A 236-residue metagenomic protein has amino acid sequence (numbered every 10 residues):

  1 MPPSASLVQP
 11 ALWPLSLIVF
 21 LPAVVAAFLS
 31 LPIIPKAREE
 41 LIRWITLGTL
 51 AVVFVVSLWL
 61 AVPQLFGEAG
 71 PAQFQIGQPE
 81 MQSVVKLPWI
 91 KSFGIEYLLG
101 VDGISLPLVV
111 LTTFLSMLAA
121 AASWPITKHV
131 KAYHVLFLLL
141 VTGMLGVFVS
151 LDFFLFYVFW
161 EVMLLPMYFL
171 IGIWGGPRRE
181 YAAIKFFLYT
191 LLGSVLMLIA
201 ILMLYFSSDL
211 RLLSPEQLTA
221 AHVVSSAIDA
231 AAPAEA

Functional and structural regions predicted by a protein language model:
M1-P14, P32-A121, K128-V135, L210-A236: Transmembrane helix-loop-helix hairpins at membrane boundaries of multipass inner-membrane proteins
W13-L21: C-terminal regulatory domains involved in ligand/effector binding and gene-expression control
V19, L99-G100, T113, V149 (+2 more regions): Short conserved micro-motifs on helix faces and helix-strand junctions that flank and scaffold key functional residues
V25-F28, T49-V52, L108, L115 (+4 more regions): Hydrophobic residues within membrane-embedded alpha-helical segments of Major Facilitator Superfamily
A26-L31, L58, M117-A121, T142-G146 (+1 more regions): Alpha-helical transmembrane segments of multipass membrane proteins
K36-I42, A132-L139, G143-A236: Alpha-helical multi-pass transmembrane bundles of energy-transducing inner-membrane proteins
